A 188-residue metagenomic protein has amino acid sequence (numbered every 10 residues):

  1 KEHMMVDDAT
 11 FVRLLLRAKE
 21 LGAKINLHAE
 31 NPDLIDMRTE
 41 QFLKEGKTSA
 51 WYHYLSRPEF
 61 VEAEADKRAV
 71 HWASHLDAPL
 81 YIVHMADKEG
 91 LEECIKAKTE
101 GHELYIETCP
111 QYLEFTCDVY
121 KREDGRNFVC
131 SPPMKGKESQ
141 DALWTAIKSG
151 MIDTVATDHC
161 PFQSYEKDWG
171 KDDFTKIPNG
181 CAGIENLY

Functional and structural regions predicted by a protein language model:
H3-V155: Histidine/acidic residue-rich metal-binding segments in metalloenzymes
Q41-K44, W169-T175: Short, surface-exposed, charged loop/turn segments at secondary-structure junctions
E62, D173-Y188: Gly/Ser/Thr-rich active-site loops/lids in small-molecule metabolic enzymes that frequently grip phosphoryl groups
K121-N127, Y165-D173, N186-Y188: Short acidic (Asp/Glu) and glycine-rich catalytic loops that position anionic groups and cofactors
D158: Short acidic-hydrophobic catalytic motif
